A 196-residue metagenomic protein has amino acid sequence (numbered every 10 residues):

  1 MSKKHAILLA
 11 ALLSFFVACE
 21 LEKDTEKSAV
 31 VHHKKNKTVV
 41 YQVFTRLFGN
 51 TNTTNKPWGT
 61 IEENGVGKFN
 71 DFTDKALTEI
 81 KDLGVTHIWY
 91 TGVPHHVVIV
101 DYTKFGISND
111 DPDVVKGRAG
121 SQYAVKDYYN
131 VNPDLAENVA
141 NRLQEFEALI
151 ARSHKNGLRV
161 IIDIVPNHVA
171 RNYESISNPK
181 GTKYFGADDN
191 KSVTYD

Functional and structural regions predicted by a protein language model:
M1-H5: Positively charged n-region of N-terminal signal peptides that target proteins for export
A6-S14: Sec-dependent N-terminal signal peptides
F16-A18: C-terminal motif of bacterial Sec signal peptides marking the signal peptidase cleavage site
L21-R159, N167-N178, T182-K183, D189 (+1 more regions): N-terminal structural segment of carbohydrate-active enzymes
